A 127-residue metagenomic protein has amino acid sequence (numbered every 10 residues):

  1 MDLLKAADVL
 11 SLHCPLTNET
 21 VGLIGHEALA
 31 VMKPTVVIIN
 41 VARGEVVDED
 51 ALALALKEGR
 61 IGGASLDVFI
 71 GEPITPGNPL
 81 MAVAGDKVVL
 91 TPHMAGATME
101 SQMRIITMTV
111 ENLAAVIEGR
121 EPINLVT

Functional and structural regions predicted by a protein language model:
M1-P34: Rossmann-like dinucleotide/phosphate-binding beta-alpha-beta segment
V21, T35, V41-T127: Rossmann-like dinucleotide-binding domain for NAD(H)/NADP(H)
